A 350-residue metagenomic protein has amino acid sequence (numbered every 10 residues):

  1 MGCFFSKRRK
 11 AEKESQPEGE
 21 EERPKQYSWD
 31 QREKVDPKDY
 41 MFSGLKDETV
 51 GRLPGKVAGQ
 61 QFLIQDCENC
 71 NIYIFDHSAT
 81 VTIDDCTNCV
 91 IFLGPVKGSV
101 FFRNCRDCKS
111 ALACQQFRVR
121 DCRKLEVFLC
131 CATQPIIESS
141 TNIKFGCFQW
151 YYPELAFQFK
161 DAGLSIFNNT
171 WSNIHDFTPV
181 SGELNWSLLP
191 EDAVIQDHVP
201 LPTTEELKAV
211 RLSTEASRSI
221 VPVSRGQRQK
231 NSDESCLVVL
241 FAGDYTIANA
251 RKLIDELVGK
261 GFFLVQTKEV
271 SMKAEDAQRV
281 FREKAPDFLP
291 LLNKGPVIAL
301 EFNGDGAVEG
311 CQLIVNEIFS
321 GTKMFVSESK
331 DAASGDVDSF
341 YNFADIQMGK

Functional and structural regions predicted by a protein language model:
M1-L93, S139-K350: Charge-rich, low-hydrophobicity low-complexity segments
V57-Q60, G98, L112: Preference for short coil/turn "hinge" residues that link or interrupt alpha-helices
Q65, Y73-F75, D84, F92-G94 (+4 more regions): Feature marks extracellular polysaccharide-active and adherence modules
A79-T82, G98-S99, Q115-F117, D121 (+1 more regions): Short glycine/acidic-rich loop motifs that flank beta-strands on beta-rich extracellular proteins
T87, N104-R106, R123: Leucine-rich repeat
K109, A113-Q116, E256: Alpha-helical recognition domains of nuclear gene-regulatory proteins
V119, L125-Q149: Leucine-rich solenoid repeat scaffolds
